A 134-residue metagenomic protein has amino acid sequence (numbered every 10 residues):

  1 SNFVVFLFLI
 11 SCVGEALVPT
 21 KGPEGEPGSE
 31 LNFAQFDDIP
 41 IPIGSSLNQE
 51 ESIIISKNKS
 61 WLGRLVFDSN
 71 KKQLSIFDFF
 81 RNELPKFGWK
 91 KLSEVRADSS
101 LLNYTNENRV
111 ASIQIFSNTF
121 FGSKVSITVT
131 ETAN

Functional and structural regions predicted by a protein language model:
S1-F6: Sec-dependent signal peptide recognition, specifically the positively charged N-region followed immediately by
F8-S11: C-terminal motif of bacterial Sec signal peptides marking the signal peptidase cleavage site
V13-N134: An acidic-aromatic pocket/loop used at catalytic or ligand-binding sites
